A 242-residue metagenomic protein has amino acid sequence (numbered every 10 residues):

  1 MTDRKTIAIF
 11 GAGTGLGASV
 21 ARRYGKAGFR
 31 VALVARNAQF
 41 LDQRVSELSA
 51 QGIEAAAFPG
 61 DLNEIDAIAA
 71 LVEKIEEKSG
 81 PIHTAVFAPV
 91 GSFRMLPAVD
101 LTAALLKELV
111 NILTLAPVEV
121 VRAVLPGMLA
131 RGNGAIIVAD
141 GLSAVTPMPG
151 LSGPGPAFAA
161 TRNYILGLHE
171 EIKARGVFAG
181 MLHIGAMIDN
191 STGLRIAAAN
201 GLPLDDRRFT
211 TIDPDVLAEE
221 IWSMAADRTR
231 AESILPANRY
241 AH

Functional and structural regions predicted by a protein language model:
F10, G80-G91, L113, V138 (+1 more regions): Rossmann-fold scaffold of SDR-type NAD(P)-dependent oxidoreductases
G13-G15: Conserved glycine-rich cofactor-binding loop
F29-Q43: Conserved glycine-rich Rossmann-like NAD(P)H-binding loop of the short-chain dehydrogenase/reductase
L48-D66: Rossmann-fold cofactor-recognition segment
V99-V118: Catalytic Tyr-X3-Lys loop
L109, A135-T161, I165-L166, E170-K173 (+1 more regions): Catalytic loop of short-chain dehydrogenase/reductase
I112-A130: Amphipathic alpha-helical dimer-interface segment in Rossmann-like NAD(P)H-dependent oxidoreductases
A174-M187, R195-H242: C-terminal helical subdomain
